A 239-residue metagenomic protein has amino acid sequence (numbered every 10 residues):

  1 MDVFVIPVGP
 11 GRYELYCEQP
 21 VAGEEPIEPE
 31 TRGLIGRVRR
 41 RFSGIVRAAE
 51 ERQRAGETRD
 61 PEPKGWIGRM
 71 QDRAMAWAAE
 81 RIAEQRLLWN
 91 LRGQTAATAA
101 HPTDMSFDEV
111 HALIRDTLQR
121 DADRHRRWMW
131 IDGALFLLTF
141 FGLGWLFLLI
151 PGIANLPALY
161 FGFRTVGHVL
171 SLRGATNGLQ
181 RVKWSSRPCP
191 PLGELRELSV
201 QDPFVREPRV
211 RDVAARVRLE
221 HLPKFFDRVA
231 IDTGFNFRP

Functional and structural regions predicted by a protein language model:
M1-R86: N-terminal leader/propeptide segments of preproteins
A48, R52-A55, R73, W77-E80 (+7 more regions): Surface-exposed polar/charged interaction patches
W77-I131: Membrane-proximal, non-transmembrane alpha-helical segments
D116-Y160: Transmembrane alpha-helical segments and their cytosolic interface motifs in multi-pass membrane proteins
R126, I153-R187: Membrane-interface alpha-helices
L179-F225, R238: Cytosolic, positively charged, low-complexity intrinsically disordered regions immediately flanking transmembrane
D232, N236-P239: Charge-rich (especially acidic), low-complexity segments
